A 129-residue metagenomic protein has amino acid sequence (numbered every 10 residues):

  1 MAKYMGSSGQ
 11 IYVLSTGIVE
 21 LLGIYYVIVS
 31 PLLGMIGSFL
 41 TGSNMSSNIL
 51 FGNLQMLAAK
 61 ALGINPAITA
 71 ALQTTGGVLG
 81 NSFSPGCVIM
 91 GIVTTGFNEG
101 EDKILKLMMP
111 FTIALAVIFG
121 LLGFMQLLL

Functional and structural regions predicted by a protein language model:
A2-L14, L40-S43, L122-L129: Transmembrane helix-loop junctions in multi-pass membrane proteins
A2-M5, L21-L54: Hydrophobic alpha-helical transmembrane segments of multi-pass integral membrane proteins, predominantly secondary
M5, G42-S46, L50, P66 (+2 more regions): Alpha-helix capping and helix-loop boundary segments enriched in small/acidic/polar residues
Q10, L14-Y25, L32, A58 (+2 more regions): Hydrophobic alpha-helical segments of integral membrane proteins, encompassing both true transmembrane helices
T16, L40-L72, G100: Hydrophobic transmembrane alpha-helices that form the pore/transport pathway of multi-pass ion and small-solute
G23-I24, L54, A58, M109-A114: Small-residue-enriched core segments of transmembrane alpha-helices in multipass membrane transport and channel
I24-F39, L62-G86: Alpha-helical transmembrane segments of multi-pass membrane proteins
V78-L129: Juxtamembrane and boundary regions of transmembrane helices in multi-pass small-molecule transporters and channels
